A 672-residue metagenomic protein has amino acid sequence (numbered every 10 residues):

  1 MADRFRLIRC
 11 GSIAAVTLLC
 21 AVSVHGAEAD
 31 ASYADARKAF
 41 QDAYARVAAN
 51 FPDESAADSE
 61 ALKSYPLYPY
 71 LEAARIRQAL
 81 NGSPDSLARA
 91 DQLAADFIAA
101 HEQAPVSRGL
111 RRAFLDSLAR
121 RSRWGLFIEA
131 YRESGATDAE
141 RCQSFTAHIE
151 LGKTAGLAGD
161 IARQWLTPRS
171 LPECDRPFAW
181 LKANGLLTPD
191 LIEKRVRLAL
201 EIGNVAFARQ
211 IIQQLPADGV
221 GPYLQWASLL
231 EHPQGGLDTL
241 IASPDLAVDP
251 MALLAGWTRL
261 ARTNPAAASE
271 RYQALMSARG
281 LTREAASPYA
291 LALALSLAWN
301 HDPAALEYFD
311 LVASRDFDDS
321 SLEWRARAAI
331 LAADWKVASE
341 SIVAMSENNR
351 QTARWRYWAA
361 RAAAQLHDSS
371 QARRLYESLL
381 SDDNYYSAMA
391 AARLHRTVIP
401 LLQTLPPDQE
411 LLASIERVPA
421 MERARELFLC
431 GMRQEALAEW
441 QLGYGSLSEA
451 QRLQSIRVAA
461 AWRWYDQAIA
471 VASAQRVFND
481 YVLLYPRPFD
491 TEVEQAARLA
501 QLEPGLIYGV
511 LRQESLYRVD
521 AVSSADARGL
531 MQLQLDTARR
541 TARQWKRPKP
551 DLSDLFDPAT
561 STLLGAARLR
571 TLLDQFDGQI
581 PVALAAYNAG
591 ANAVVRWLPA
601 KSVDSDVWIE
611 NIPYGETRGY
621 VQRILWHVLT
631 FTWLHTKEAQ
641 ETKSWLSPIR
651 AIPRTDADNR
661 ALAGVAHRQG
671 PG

Functional and structural regions predicted by a protein language model:
G11-V22: Bacterial N-terminal signal peptides
G26-A74, L80-S83, P400-M421, L429: N-terminal leader/linker segments that initiate helical-solenoid repeat arrays
D30-A39, F51, S64-E72, L87-A90 (+19 more regions): Generic helix N-cap/helix-start motif at coil->alpha-helix transitions
A49, G82, R121, L151-G152 (+6 more regions): Structural motif corresponding to the intra-repeat A-B loop/turn of tetratricopeptide repeats
E54-S59, S86-A99, W124-E133, A155-L166 (+11 more regions): Alpha-helical repeat scaffolds
S64, A73, E270, A274-S277 (+9 more regions): Catalytic glycan-binding domains that act on GlcNAc-containing polysaccharides
I76-R77, I98-A99, R111-D116, Y289-D302 (+1 more regions): Alpha-helical adaptor scaffolds
